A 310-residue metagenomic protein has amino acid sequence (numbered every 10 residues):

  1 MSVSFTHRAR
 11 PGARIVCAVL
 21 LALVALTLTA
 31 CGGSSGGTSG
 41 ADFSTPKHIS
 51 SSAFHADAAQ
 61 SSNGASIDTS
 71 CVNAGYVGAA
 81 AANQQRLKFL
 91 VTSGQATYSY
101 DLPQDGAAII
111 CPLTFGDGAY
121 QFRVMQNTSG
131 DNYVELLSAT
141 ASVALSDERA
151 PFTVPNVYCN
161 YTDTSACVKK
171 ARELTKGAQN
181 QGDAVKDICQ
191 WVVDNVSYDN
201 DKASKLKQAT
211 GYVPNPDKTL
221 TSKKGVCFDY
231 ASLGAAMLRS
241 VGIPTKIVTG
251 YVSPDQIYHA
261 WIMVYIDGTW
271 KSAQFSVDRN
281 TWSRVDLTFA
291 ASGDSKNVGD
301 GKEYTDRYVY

Functional and structural regions predicted by a protein language model:
M1, S197-N200, V264-W270: Short regulatory "switch" loops immediately downstream of catalytic or recognition motifs within protein catalytic
S2-G182, S272, R307-Y310: N-terminal accessory/pre-domain segments preceding catalytic cores
G64-I67, S204-T210, C227-F228: Short N-terminal helix-initiation segments at or just after the protein's N-terminus
Y98, S222-G225, S253: Alpha-helix capping and helix-loop boundary segments enriched in small/acidic/polar residues
V157-S222, N280, V285-G293, D300-Y310: Secondary-structure boundary elements
A184-I188, K223-L238: Active-site nucleophilic cysteine motif
D229-Y310: Hydrophobic/aromatic-rich core segments of domains that either
